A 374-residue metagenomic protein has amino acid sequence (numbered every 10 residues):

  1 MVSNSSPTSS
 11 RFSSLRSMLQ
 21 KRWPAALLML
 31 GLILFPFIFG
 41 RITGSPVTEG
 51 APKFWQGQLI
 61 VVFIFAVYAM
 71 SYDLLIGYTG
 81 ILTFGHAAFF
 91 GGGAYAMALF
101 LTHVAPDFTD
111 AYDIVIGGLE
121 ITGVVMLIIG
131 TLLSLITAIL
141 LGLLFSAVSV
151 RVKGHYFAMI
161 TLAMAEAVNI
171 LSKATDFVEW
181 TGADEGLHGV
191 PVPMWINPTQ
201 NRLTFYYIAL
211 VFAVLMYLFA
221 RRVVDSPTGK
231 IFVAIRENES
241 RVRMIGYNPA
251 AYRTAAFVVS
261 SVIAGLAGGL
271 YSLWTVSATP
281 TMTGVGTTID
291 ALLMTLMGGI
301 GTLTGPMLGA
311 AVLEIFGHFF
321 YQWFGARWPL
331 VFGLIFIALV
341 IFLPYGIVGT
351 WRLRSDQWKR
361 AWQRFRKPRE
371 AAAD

Functional and structural regions predicted by a protein language model:
V2-D374: Transmembrane alpha-helices and adjacent helix-loop boundaries
